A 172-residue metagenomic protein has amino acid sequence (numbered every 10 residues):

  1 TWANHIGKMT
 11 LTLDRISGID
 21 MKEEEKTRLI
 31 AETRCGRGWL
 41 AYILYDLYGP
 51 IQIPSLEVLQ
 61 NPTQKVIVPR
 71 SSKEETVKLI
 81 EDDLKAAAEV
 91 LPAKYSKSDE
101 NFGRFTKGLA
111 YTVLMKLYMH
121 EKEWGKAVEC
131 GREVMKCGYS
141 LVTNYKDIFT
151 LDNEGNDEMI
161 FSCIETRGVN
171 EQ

Functional and structural regions predicted by a protein language model:
T1, V77, K85-L91, R104-Q172: An aromatic- and glycine-enriched ligand-binding surface/loop that stacks and positions planar moieties
T1-Y48, I67-E75, L84, A88-K97: Conserved, well-structured interaction surfaces
E32, Q52, E158-I160: Beta-sheet entry/capping signal
Y45-E57, W124-G131: Short, well-structured active-site flanking segments
P50-E57, A88-E100, L141-K146: Glycine- and aromatic-rich loop/turn segments at beta-sheet edges
P50-E74, K78: Short coil/linker segments at helix-helix boundaries
